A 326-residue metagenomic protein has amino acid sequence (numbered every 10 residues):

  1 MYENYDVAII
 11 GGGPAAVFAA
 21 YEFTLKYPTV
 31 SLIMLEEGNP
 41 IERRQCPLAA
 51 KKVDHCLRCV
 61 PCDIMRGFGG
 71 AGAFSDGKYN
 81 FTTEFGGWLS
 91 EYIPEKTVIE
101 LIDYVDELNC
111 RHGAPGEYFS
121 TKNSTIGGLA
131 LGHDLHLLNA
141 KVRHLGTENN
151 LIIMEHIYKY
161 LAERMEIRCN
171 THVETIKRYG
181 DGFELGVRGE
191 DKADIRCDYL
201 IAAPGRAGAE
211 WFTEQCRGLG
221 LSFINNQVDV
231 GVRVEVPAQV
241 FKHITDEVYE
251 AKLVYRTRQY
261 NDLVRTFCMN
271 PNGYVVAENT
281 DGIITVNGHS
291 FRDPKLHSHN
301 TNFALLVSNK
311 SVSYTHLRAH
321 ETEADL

Functional and structural regions predicted by a protein language model:
E3-G13: Beta1/beta-strand and adjacent pyrophosphate-binding region of the FAD-binding site in flavoprotein oxidoreductases
A16: N-terminal Rossmann-fold NAD(P) dinucleotide-binding loop
S31-E36: Short beta-strand "acidic-cap" motif of Rossmann-like dinucleotide-binding folds
P40-R164, G218: Conserved N-terminal/central alpha/beta ligand/cofactor-binding core
C169-D181: A conserved short coil-to-beta-strand element within the FAD-binding core of flavoproteins
D191-Y199: Core beta-strand elements of the Rossmann-like FAD/NAD(P) dinucleotide-binding domain in flavoenzyme oxidoreductases
Y199-V248: Glycine-rich loop(s) and the adjacent beta-strand/alpha-helix scaffold that form part
T315-T322: Conserved small/polar residues in nucleotide/adenosyl-binding loops
